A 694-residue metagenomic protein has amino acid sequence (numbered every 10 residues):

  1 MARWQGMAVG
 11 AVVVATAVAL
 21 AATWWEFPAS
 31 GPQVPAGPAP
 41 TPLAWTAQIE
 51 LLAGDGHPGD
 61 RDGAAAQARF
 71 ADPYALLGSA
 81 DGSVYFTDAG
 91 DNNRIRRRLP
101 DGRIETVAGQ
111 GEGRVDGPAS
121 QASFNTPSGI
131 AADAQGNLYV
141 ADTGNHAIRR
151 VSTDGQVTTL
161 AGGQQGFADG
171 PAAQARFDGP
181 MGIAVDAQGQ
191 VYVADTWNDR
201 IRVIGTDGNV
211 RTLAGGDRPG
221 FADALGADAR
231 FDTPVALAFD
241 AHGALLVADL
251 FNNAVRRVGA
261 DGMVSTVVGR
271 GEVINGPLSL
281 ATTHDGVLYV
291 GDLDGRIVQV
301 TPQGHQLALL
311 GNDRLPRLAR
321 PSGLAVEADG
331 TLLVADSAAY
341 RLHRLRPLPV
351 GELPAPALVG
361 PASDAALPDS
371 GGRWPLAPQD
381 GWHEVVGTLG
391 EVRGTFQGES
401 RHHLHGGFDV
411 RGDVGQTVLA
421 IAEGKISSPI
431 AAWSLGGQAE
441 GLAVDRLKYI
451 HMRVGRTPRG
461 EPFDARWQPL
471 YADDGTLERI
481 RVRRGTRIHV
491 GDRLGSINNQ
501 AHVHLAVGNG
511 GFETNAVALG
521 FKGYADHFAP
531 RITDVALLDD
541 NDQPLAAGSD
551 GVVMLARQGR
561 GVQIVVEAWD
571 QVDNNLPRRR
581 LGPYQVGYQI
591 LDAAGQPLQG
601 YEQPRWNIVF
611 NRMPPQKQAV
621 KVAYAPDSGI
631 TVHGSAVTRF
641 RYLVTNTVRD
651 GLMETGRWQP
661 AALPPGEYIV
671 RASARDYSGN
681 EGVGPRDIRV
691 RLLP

Functional and structural regions predicted by a protein language model:
G31, R483, H489, A525 (+1 more regions): Long, low-complexity serine/threonine/glycine- and acidic-rich segments characteristic of extracellular
G37-D72, R103-T126, Q156-M181, N209-V235 (+5 more regions): Gly/Pro-rich loop segments of beta-rich domains
G78-D81, A132-Q135, V185-Q188, F239-H242 (+2 more regions): Residue-level detector of Asp-centered blade-edge/turn motifs that repeat once per structural unit in beta-propeller
S83-F86, N137-Y139, Q190-Y192, L245-L246 (+2 more regions): Conserved beta-propeller blade signature
A89-G90, T143-G144, T196-W197, L250 (+6 more regions): Short loop/turn segments immediately following the C-termini of beta-strands
N93-R97, R103, H146-R150, Q156 (+5 more regions): A short loop-to-beta-strand structural motif that recurs across blades of beta-propeller domains
R320-A357: Blade-level signature of beta-propeller repeat domains, shared across WD40, Kelch, NHL, RCC1 and BNR/Asp-box propellers
G351-K448, G455-G460, V482-R484, H489-V503 (+2 more regions): Surface-exposed, glycine-biased beta-strand/turn segments
